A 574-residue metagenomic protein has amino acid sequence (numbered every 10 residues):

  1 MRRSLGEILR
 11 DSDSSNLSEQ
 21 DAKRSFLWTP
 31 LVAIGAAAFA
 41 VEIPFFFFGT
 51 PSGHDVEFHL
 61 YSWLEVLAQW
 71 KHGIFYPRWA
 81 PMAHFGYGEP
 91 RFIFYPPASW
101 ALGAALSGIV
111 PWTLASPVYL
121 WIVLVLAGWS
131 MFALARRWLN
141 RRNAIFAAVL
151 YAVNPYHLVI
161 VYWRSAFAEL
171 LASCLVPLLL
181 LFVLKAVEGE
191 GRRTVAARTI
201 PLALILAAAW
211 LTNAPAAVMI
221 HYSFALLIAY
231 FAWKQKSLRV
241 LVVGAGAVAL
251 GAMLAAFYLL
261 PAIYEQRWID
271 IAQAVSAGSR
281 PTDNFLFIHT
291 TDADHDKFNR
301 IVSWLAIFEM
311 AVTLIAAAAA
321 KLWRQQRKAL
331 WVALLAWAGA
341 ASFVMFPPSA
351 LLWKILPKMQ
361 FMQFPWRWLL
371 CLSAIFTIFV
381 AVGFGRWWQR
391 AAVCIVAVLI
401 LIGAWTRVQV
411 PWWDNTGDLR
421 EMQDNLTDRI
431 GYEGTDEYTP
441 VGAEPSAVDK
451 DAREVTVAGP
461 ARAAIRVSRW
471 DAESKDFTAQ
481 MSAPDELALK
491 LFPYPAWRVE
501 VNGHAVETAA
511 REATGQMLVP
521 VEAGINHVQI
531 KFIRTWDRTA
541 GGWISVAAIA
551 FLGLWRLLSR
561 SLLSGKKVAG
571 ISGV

Functional and structural regions predicted by a protein language model:
R2-W413, N526-H527, K531, R538-V574: Membrane-embedded transmembrane-helix bundle of lipid-linked glycan/lipid transferases
R24-P30, A68-Q69, A80-H84, A147-A148 (+6 more regions): Generic detector of short, locally flexible boundary/turn motifs and exposed helical patches
W129, R137, W366, F384-P484 (+2 more regions): Extracytoplasmic
A452-K566: Active-site-proximal, structured, solvent-exposed surfaces of multi-pass membrane proteins that position macromolecular
